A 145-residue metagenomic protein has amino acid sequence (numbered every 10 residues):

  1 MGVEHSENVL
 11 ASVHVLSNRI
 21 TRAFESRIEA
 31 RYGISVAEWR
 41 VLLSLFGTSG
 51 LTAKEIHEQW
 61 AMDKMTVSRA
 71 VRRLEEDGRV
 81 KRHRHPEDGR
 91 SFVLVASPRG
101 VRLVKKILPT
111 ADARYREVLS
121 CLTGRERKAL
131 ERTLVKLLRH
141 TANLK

Functional and structural regions predicted by a protein language model:
M1-V3, R125-K145: C-terminal regulatory/oligomerization modules of transcriptional regulators
M1-Y32: N-terminal leader segment of winged-helix/HTH proteins
S17, L43-G47, L108, V135: Short, locally clustered residues in the helix-turn-helix/winged-helix DNA-binding domain
S17, V104, L138-T141: A structural signal for well-ordered alpha-helices, especially hydrophobic packing surfaces of coiled-coils
T21, K54, Q59, R72-V135: Charged, amphipathic alpha-helical coiled-coil/dimerization segments
R22-T66: N-terminal helix-turn-helix DNA-binding core of bacterial DNA-binding proteins
L43, R69, R132: DNA-binding alpha-helical recognition surfaces that contact promoter or target DNA
